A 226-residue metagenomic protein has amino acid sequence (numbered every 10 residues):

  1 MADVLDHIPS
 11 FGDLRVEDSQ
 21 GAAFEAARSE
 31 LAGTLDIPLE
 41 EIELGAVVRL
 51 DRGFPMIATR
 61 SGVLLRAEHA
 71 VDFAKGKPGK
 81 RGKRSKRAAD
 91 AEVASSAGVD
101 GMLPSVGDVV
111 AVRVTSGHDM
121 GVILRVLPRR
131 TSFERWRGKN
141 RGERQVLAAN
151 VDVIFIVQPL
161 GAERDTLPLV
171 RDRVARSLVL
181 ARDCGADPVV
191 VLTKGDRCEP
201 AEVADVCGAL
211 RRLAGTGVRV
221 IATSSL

Functional and structural regions predicted by a protein language model:
M1-R171: N-terminal accessory targeting/assembly segments
G107, A181, T193: Residue-level signal for inorganic ion chemistry
N150, G185-D187: Short loop/turn motifs at secondary-structure junctions
I156, V190-L192: Structural beta-sheet core signal
L160, K194-G195: Residues immediately flanking
T166-L167, R171-V174, E199-D205: Conserved ATPase-coupling elements of RecA-like P-loop NTPase cores
D172-G185: Histidine-anchored nucleotide/phosphate-binding helix
D187, R197-L226: Canonical P-loop GTPase G-domain recognition
